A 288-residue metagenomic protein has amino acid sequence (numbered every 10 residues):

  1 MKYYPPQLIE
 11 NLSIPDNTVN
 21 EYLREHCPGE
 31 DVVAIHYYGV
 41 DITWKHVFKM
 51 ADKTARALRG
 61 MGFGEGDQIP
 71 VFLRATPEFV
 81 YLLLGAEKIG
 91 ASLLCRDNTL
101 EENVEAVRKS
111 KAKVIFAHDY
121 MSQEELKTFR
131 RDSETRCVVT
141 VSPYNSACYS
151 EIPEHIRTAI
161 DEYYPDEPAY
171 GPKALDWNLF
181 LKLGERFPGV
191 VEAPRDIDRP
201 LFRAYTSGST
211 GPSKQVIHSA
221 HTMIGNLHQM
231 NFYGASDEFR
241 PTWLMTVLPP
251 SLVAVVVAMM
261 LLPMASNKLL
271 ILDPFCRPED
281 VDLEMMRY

Functional and structural regions predicted by a protein language model:
Y3, E21-T43: AMP-dependent adenylate-forming
D31, T158-Y205, P212, S236-W243: Conserved pre-ATP/AMP-binding loop-to-beta segment of ANL
V33-L84, L100-V104, H218-H221: Conserved AMP-binding/adenylate-forming core of the ANL superfamily
T43-K45, E192, L201-H228: Conserved AMP-binding A3 loop
F48-K53, L183-F187, V216-D237: Conserved structural elements of the adenylate-forming
L73-L84, N98-E101, V247-A265: Conserved coil-to-alpha-helix start sites within the AMP-binding
K88-L179: Structural core segment of the AMP-binding/adenylate-forming
G90, I224-W243, P250-Y288: Conserved AMP-binding/adenylation subdomain of ANL enzymes
